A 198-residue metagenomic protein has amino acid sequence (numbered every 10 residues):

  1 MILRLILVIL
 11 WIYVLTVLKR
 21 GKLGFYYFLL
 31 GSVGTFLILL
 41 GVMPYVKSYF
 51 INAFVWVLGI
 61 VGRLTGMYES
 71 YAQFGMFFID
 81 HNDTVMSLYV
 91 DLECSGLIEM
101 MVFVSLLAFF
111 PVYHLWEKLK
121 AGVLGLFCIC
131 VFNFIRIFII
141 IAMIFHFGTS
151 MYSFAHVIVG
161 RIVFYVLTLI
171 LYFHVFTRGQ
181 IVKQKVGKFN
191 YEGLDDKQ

Functional and structural regions predicted by a protein language model:
M1-Q198: Hydrophobic N-terminal alpha-helices or hydrophobic patches in metabolic proteins across all domains of life
